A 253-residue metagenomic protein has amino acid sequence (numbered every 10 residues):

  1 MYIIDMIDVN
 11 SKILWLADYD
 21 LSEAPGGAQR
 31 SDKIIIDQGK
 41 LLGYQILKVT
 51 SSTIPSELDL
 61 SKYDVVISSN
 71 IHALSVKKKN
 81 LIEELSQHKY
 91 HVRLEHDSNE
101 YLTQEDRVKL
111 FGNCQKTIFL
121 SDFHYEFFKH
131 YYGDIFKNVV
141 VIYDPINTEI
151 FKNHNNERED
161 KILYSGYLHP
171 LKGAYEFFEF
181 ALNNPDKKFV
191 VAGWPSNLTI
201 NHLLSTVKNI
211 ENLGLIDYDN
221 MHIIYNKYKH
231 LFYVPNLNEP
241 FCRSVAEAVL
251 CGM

Functional and structural regions predicted by a protein language model:
Y2-L74: N-terminal pre-catalytic "stem/leader" segment of glycosyltransferase-like enzymes
G27, N220, N236-P240: Active-site donor-sugar recognition loop in glycosyltransferases
T50-Q115, F119-F128: Extended catalytic core of nucleotide-activated donor transferases of GT-like folds
Y125-I146: Helix-loop-beta element that forms the nucleotide-linked donor phosphate-binding surface in glycosyltransferases
V141-D160, P170: Acidic anion/phosphate-binding donor-loop and adjacent secondary structure in glycosyltransferase catalytic cores
E159-T206, N212, Y218: Conserved catalytic-core segment of nucleotide-activated headgroup transferases in glycan assembly
H222, V245-L250: Short alpha-helical segment that forms part of, or immediately flanks, the ligand-binding pocket in carbohydrate-active
N226-P240, M253: Acidic donor-binding loop of glycosyltransferase active sites
